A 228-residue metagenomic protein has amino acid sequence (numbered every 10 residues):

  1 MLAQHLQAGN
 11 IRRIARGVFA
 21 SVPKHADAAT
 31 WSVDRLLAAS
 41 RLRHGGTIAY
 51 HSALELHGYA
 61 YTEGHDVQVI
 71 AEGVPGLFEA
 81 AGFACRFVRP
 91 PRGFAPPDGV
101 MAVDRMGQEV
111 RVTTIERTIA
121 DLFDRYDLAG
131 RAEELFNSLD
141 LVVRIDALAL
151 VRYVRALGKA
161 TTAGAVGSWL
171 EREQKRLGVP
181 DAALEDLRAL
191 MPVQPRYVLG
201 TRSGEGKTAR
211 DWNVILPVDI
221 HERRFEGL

Functional and structural regions predicted by a protein language model:
M1-G46, V143-E171, R224-G227: Short beta-edge/loop segments at beta->alpha junctions of small alpha/beta modules that act as binding/recognition
R12, R43, T62, F78-A81 (+2 more regions): A generic structural signal for short, non-catalytic loop/turn and secondary-structure boundary residues
A15, P23, A71, R89 (+2 more regions): Pocket-edge structural micro-motifs
R16-G17, S52, H65-Q68, A132-F136 (+1 more regions): Short coil/turn segments at secondary-structure boundaries
V18, D66-V69, A84-R86, A165 (+1 more regions): Generic structural signal for residues positioned in beta-strands
L36-L42, A49-S52, L56-Y59, T113 (+1 more regions): Positively charged, aromatic-accented nucleic-acid-binding surfaces
A49-D98: Exposed, interaction-prone assembly regions rather than primary DNA-binding/catalytic cores
V100-L228: Hydrophobic alpha-helical interaction segments
